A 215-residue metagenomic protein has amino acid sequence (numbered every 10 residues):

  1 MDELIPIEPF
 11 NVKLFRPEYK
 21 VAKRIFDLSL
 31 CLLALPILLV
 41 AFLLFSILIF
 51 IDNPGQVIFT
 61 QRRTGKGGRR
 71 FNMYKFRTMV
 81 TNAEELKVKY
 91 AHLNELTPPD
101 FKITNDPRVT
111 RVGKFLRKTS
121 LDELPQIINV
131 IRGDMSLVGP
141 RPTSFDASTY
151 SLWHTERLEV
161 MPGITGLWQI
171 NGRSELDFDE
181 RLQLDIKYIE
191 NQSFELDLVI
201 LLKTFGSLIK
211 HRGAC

Functional and structural regions predicted by a protein language model:
M1-P9, L124-C215: Hydrophobic structural segments characteristic of membrane proteins
D2, F59-P107, T165-Q183: Short, glycine-rich, amphipathic interfacial segments at transmembrane boundaries or analogous
P6-V21, T104, R108: Juxtamembrane loop-helix boundary motifs flanking transmembrane segments in multi-pass membrane proteins
K13-E84, F194, V199-C215: A hydrophobic, helix-centered structural microdomain
Y19, K23, D106-V109, M161 (+2 more regions): Short, structured helix-loop boundary elements
